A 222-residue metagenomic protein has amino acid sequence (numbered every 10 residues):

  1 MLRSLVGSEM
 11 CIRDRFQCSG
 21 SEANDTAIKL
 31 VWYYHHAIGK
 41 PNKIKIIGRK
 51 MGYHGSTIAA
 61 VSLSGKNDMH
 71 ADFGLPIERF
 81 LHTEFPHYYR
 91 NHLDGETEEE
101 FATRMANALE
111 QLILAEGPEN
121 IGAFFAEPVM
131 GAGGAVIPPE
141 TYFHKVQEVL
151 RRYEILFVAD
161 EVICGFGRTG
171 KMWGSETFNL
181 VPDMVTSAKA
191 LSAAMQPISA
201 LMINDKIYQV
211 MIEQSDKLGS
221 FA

Functional and structural regions predicted by a protein language model:
S4, S8-E9, R13-A222: Conserved N-terminal phosphate-binding loop of PLP-dependent enzymes in the Aspartate aminotransferase
